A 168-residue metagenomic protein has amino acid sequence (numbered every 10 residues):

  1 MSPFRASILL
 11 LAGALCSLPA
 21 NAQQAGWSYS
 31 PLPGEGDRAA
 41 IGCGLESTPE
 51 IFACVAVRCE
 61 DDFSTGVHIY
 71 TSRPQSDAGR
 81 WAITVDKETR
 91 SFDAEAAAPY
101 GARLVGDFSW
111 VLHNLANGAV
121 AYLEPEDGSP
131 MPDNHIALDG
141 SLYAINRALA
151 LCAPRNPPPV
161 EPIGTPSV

Functional and structural regions predicted by a protein language model:
M1-A6: Positively charged n-region of N-terminal signal peptides that target proteins for export
S7-S17: Bacterial N-terminal signal peptides
N21-V168: A generic "folded-domain core" signal
